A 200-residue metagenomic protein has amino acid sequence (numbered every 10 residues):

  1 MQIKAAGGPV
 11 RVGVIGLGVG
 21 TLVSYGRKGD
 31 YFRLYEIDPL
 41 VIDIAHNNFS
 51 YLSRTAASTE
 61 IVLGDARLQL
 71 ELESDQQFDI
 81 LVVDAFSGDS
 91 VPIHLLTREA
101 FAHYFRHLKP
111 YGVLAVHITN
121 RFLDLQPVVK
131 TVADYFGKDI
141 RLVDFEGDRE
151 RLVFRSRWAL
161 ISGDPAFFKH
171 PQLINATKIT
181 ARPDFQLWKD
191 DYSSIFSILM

Functional and structural regions predicted by a protein language model:
M1-V12, L22, Y31, N48-A57 (+5 more regions): Soluble small-group transferase modules, centered on the S-adenosyl donor enzyme superfamily
V14, G18, G88: Conserved glycine-rich SAM-binding loop
L34-P39: Conserved acidic E/D residue at the C-terminus of a beta-strand in Rossmann-like folds
I42-D43: Short alpha-helix immediately C-terminal to the canonical SAM-binding loop
E71-V82: A short acidic, Gly/Pro-enriched loop at the edge of an enzyme's catalytic core that lines a small-molecule cofactor
G88-L96: Glycine/threonine-rich flexible loop motifs
L96-P110: A short glycine-rich, Lys/Arg-flanked "PGG" loop and its adjoining helix->strand segment in the class I
Y111-I118: Conserved beta-strand signature within the Rossmann-like core of class I S-adenosyl-L-methionine
